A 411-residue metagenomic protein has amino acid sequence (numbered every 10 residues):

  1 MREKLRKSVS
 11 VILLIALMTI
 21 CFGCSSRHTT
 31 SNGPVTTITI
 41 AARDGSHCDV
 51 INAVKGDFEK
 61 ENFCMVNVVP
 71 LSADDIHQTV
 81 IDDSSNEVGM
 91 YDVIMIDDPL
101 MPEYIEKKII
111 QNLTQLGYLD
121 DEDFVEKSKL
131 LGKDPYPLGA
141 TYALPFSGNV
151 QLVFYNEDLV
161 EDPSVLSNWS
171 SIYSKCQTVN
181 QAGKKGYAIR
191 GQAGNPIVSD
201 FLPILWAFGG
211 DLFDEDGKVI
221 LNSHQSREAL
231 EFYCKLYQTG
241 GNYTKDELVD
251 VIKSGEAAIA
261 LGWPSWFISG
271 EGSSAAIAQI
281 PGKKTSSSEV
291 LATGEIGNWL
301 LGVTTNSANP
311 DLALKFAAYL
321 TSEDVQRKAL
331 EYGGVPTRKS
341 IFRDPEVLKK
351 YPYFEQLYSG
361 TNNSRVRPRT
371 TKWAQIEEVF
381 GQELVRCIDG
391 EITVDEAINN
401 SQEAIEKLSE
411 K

Functional and structural regions predicted by a protein language model:
P34-G45, C64-V69, D92-V93, Y142 (+1 more regions): Short, well-ordered beta-strand elements
D57-V125, D158, P163-S164, A258-I259 (+3 more regions): Extracytoplasmic "Venus flytrap"/periplasmic binding protein-like
D97-L152, S170-K175, Q181, A276-P281 (+2 more regions): Hinge/lid segment of periplasmic solute-binding proteins
T114-E126, V165, A188-G191, F208-E228 (+5 more regions): Short, solvent-exposed loop/beta-turn-alpha elements that line the ligand-binding surface or hinge of extracytoplasmic
G132, L330-Q382, R386: Long, aromatic- and glycine/proline-rich binding clefts that accommodate carbohydrate-like moieties
L138-F146, Q151, S170-K218, A257-I259: Extracytoplasmic/periplasmic solute-binding protein
S174-N180, D216-K245: Glycine-centered hinge/linker elements that transmit conformational signals in sensory and ligand-binding systems
D200, E231-N309: Extracytoplasmic/periplasmic substrate-binding proteins
